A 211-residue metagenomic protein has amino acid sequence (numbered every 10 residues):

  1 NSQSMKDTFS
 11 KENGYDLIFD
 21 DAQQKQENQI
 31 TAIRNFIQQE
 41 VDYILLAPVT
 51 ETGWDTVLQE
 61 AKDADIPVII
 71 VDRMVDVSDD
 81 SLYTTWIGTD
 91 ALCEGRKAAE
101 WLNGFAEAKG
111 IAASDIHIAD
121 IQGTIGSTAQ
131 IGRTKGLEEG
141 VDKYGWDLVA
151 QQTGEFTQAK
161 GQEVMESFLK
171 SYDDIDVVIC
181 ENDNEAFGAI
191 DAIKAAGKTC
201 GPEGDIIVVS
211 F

Functional and structural regions predicted by a protein language model:
N1-F211: A residue-level marker of the well-folded mature domains of exported/periplasmic proteins
